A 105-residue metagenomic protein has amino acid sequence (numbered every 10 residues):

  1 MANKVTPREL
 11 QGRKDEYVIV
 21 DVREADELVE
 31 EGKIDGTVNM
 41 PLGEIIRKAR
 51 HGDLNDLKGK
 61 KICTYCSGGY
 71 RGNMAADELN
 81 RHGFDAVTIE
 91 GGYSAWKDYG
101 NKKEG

Functional and structural regions predicted by a protein language model:
M1-V18, A25-K61, Y70-G105: Rhodanese-like catalytic fold shared by cysteine-dependent sulfurtransferases and DSP/PTP-type phosphatases
T64-Y65: Short, surface-exposed ligand- or partner-binding patches at beta-edge/loop junctions that are enriched in aromatics
